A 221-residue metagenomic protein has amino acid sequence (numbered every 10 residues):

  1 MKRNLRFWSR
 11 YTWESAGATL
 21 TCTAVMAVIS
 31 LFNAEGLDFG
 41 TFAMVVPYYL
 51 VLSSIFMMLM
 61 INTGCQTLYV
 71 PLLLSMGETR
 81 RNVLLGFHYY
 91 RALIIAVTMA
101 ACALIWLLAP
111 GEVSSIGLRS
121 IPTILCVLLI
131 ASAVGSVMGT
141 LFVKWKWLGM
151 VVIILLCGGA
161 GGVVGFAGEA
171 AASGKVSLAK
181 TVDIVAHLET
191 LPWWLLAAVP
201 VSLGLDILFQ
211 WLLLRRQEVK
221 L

Functional and structural regions predicted by a protein language model:
M1-V70, N82-L221: Hydrophobic alpha-helical transmembrane segments of membrane proteins
L74-E78: Short helix-to-coil transition segments within interhelical loops that connect adjacent transmembrane helices
